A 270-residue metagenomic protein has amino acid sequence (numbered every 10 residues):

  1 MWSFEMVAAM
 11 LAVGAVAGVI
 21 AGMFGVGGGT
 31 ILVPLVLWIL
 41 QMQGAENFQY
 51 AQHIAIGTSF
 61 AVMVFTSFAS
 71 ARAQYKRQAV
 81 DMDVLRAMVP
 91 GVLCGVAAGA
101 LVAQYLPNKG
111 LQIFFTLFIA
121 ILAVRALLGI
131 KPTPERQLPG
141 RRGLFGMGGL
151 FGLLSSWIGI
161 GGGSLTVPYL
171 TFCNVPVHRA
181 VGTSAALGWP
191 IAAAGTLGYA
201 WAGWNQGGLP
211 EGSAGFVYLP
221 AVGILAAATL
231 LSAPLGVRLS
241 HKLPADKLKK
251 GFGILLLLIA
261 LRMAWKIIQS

Functional and structural regions predicted by a protein language model:
S3, V7-V19, M23-A87, G91 (+3 more regions): Small-residue-rich hydrophobic segments that form or flank transmembrane alpha-helices in multi-pass membrane proteins
F4, Y50-I56, K109-Q112, P134-R142 (+2 more regions): Membrane-water interface of alpha-helical transmembrane segments
M23, K76, Y105-L106, L128-G129 (+3 more regions): Helix-loop junctions at the membrane-solvent interface of multi-pass transporters, primarily the C-terminal
L37, V102-A103, L239-S240: Interfacial helix-cap and linker-helix signal at transmembrane-aqueous boundaries of multi-pass secondary transporters
V64-R77, T116-P139, R238, A260-S270: Transmembrane helix exit motif
A73-A87, L106-I113, P134-P139, R238-L248: Interfacial helix-loop-helix linkers and transmembrane-helix boundary segments in multi-pass membrane proteins
V92-A97, N108-L128, V217-P234, D246-I268: Selective transmembrane alpha-helices of multi-pass membrane proteins
A98-V102, L153-G161, G195-A200, I259-S270: Hydrophobic alpha-helical transmembrane segments in multi-pass integral membrane proteins
